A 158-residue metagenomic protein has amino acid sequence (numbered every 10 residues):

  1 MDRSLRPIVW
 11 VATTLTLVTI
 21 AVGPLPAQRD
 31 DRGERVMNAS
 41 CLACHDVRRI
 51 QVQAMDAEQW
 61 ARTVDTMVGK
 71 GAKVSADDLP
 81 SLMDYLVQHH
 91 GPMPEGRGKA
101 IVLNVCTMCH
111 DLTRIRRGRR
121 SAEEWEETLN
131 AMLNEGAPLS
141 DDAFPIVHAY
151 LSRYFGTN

Functional and structural regions predicted by a protein language model:
D2-A12: Bacterial N-terminal signal peptides that target proteins for export
W10-A21: Bacterial N-terminal signal peptides
A21-V36, T66, A76-I101, E135-A137 (+2 more regions): Electrostatic cytochrome c docking/interface patches
N38-V47, L82, L103-T113, V147: The canonical Cys-X-X-Cys-His
R48-D78: N-terminal, post-signal-peptide region of Sec/Tat-exported proteins
R48-M55, G69, Q88-E95, L112-S121 (+2 more regions): Inter-heme linker and motif-flanking segments adjacent to c-type heme-binding CXXCH motifs in c-type cytochromes
T63-M67, L86, T128-M132, L151: Fold-core signature of tandem repeat domains
